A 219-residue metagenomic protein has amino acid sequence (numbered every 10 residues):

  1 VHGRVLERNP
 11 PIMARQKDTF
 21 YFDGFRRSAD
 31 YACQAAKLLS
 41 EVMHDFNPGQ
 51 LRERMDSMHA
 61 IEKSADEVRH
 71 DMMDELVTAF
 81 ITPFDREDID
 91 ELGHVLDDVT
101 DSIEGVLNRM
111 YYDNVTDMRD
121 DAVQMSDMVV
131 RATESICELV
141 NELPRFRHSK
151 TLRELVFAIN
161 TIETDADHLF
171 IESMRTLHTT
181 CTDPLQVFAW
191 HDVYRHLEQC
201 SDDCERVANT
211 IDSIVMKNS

Functional and structural regions predicted by a protein language model:
H2-S219: Cytosolic, long alpha-helical scaffolding segments
